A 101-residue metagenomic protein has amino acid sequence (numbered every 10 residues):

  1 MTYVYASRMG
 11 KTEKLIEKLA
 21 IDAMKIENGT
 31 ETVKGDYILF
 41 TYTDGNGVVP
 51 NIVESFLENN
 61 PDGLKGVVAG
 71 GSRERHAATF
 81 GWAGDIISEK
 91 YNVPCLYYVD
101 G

Functional and structural regions predicted by a protein language model:
M1-M24: Short, charged N-terminal beta->alpha structural module
Y5, T30-E31, N60: Generic structural signal for beta-strand residues in well-ordered domains
M9-K11, G29-E31, D44-G45: Short, catalytically relevant binding-site loops at active-site mouths
I16-E17, T30-G35: Short loop/helix-cap segments at secondary-structure boundaries that form the rim of catalytic
D22, I26, G35-G101: FMN-binding flavodoxin-like domain, especially the glycine-rich phosphate-binding loop
